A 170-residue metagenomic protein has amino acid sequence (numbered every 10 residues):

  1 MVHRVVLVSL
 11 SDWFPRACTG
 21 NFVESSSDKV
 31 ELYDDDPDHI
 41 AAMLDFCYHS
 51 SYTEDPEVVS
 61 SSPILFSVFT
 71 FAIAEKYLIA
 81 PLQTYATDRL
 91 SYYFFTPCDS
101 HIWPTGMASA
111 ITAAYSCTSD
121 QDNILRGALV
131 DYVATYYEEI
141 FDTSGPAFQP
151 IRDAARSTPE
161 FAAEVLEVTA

Functional and structural regions predicted by a protein language model:
M1-Y85, Y92-T96: Canonical BTB/POZ domain core
V59-F69, Y77-A170: Alpha-helical protein-protein interaction/assembly modules
